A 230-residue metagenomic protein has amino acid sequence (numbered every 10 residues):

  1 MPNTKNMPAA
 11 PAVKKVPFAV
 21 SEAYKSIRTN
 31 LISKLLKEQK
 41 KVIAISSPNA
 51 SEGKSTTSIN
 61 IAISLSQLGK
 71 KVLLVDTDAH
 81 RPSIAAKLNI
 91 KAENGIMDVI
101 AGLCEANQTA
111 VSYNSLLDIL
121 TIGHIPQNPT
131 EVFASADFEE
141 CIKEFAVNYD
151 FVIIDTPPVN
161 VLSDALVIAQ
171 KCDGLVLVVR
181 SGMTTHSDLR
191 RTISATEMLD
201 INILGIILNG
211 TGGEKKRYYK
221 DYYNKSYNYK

Functional and structural regions predicted by a protein language model:
M1-L31, S187-K230: C-terminal lobe/tail of nucleotide-utilizing enzymes
P2-K25, T29-N30, L36, S47-N49 (+1 more regions): P-loop/Walker-type NTP enzyme "switch/lid" segment
T29, S33-T77: Walker A (P-loop) phosphate-binding motif
A44, I119, I153, V176-V178: Structural motif
A79-R81, E105, H124-Q127, V159-N160 (+2 more regions): Conserved nucleotide-binding/hydrolysis micro-motifs of P-loop NTPases
E144-V147, V159-G182: Inter-motif core of Ras-like GTPase G domains
I153-T156, L208: Hydrophobic residues in beta-strands of the RecA-like P-loop NTPase core, especially within AAA+ ATPase
